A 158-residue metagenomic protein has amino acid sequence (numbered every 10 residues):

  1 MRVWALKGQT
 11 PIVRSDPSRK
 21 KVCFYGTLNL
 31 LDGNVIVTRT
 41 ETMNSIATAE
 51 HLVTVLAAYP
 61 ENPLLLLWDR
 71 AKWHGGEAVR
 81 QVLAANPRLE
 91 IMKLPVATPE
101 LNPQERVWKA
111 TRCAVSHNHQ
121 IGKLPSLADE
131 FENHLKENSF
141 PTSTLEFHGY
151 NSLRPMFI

Functional and structural regions predicted by a protein language model:
M1-Q9, R88-I91, W108-S116: Short glycine/proline- and charge-enriched loop/turn segments that cap or connect secondary-structure elements
M1-V53, N151-F157: Extended, low-complexity cationic-aromatic segments
Q9-S18, L83, P87-P103, Q120: RNase H-like polynucleotidyl transferase catalytic core
R19-V22, M43, A47-E50, A78 (+4 more regions): Generic recognition of short, well-ordered alpha-helical interface segments
T40, N44, P99, S116-H119: Pocket-edge positions in alpha/beta enzyme catalytic cores
S45-K93: RNase H-like DDE/DDD metal-dependent nuclease/strand-transfer catalytic core used by mobile genetic elements
W68-R70, E77, M92-A114, P125-L127: RNase H-like two-metal-ion nuclease catalytic core shared by retroviral integrases and related mobile-element nucleases
Q104-I158: C-terminal anion-handling pockets and recognition modules
